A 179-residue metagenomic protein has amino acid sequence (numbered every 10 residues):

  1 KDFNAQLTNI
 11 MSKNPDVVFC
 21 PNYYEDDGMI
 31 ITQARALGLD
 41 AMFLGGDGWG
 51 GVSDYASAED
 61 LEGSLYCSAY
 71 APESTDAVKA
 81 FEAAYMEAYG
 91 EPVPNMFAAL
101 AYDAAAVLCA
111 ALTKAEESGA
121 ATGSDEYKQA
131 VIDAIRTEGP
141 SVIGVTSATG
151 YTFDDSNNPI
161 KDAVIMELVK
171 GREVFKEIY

Functional and structural regions predicted by a protein language model:
K1-Y179: Extracytosolic ligand-binding ectodomains
